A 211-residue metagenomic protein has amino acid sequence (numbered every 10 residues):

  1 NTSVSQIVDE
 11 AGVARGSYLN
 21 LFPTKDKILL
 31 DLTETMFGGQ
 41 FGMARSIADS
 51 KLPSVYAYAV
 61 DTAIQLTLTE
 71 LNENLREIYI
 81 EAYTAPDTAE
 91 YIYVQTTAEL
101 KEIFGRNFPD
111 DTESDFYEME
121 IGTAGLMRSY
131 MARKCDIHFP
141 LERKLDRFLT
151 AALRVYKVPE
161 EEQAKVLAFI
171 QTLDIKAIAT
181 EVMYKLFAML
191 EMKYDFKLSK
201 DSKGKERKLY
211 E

Functional and structural regions predicted by a protein language model:
N1-K27, D31: Helix-turn-helix
R15-T24, A48-D49, I80, N107-F108: Short, charged, low-complexity loops and linkers
D31, G42-E77, T84-A85, Y93-A98: Hydrophobic alpha-helical connector segments
Q40, E81-L153: Amphipathic alpha-helical packing segments from all-alpha helical-bundle domains
R76-E81, E161-K165: Short, hydrophobic secondary-structure boundary micro-motifs
E102, R106, D136-E211: C-terminal peripheral helix-coil segments that are non-catalytic and often amphipathic
